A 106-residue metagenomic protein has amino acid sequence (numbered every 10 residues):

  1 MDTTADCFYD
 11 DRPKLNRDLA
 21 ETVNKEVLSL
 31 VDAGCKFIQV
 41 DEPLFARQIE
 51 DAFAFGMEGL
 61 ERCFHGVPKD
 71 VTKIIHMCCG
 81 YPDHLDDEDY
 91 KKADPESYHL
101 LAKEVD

Functional and structural regions predicted by a protein language model:
M1-D106: Domain-level signal for soluble alpha/beta catalytic cores
